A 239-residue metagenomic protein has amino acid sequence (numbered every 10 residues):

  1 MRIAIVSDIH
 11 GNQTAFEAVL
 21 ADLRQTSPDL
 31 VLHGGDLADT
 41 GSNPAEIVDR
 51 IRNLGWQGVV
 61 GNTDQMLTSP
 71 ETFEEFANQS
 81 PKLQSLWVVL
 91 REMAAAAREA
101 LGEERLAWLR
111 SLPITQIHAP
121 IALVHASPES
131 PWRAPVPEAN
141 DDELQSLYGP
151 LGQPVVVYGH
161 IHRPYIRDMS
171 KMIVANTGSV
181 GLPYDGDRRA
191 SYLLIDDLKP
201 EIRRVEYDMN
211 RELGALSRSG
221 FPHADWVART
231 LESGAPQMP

Functional and structural regions predicted by a protein language model:
R2-A97: Core catalytic region of metal-dependent phosphoesterases/phosphodiesterases, especially metallo-beta-lactamase-like
R2-H10, P120-S127, V174-G178: Active-site-proximal beta-strand elements of phosphoester/diester hydrolases
S7-I9, G35-L37, W56, N62-Q65 (+5 more regions): Active-site metal-binding loops of divalent metal-dependent hydrolases
H10-A15, D39-S42, T63-S69, P131 (+2 more regions): Active-site environment of divalent metal-dependent phosphoester hydrolases
A77-W87, I121-L151: Active-site-proximal segments of metal-dependent phosphoesterases and phosphodiesterases across multiple
L86-P120: Metallo-beta-lactamase
E138-A175: Anionic-ligand binding region
R167-P239: Acidic, His/Gly-rich catalytic cores of divalent-metal-dependent hydrolytic chemistry
